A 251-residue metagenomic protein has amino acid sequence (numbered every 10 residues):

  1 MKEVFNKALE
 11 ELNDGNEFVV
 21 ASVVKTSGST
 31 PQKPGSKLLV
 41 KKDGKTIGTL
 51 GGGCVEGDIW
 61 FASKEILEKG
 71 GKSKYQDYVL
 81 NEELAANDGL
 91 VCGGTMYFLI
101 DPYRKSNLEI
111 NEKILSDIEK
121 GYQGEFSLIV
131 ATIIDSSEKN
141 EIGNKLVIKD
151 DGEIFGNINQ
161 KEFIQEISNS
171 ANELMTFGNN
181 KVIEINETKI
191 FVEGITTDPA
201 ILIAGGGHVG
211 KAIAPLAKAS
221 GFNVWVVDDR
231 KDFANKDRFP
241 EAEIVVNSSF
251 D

Functional and structural regions predicted by a protein language model:
M1-D229, D237, A242: Segments forming oxygen-rich coordination pockets for charged ligands
S106, F250-D251: A short acidic, often aromatic-flanked loop/helix-cap motif at beta-alpha or helix-coil junctions that lines enzyme
F233: Conserved short alpha-helix immediately C-terminal to the canonical SAM/SAH-binding motif I of Rossmann-like
E243-S249: Short acidic-hydrophobic, aromatic-tinged amphipathic segments that line or gate anion-handling sites
